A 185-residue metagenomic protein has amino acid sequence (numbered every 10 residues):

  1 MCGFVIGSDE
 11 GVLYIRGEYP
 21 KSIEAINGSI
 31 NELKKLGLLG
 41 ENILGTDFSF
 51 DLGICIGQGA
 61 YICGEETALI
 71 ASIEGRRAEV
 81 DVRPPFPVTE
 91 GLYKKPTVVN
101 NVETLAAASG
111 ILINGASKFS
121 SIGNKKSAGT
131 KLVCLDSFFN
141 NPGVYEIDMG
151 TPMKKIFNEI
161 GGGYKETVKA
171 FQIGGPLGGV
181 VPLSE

Functional and structural regions predicted by a protein language model:
M1-V5: Histidine-anchored nucleotide/phosphate-binding helix
I6-V12, F138-N141: Short, surface-exposed connector motifs at secondary-structure boundaries
E10-S29, L52, K165-E185: Terminal amphipathic helices with adjacent charged low-complexity linkers/tails
I23-M149, I160-G163: Hydrophobic alpha-helical positions that pack around
T151-I156: Short, structural beta-strand-to-alpha-helix junction motif
